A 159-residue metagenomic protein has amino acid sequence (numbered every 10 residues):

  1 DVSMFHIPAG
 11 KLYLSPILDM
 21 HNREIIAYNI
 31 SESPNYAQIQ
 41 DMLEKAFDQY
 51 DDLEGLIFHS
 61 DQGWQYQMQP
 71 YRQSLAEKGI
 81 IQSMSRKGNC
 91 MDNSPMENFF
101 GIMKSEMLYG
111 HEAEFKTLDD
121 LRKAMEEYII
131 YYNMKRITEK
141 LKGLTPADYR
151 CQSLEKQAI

Functional and structural regions predicted by a protein language model:
D1, I17, R23, L43 (+8 more regions): Mobile genetic element proteins and their domesticated derivatives, centered on retroelements and DNA transposons
D1-I26, E32-P34: An active-site-proximal beta-strand-loop segment
H6, N29-D51: Active-site beta-loop-alpha junctions of metal-dependent nucleic acid enzymes, especially the RNase H-like/DDE
N22-Y28, Q82-S85, Y109-H111: Short small-residue beta-strand/loop micro-motif enriched in glycine and branched aliphatics
Q49-D51, Q82-K87: Short, basic (Lys/Arg/His-rich) helix/loop patches that form interaction surfaces in the mid-to-C-terminal regions
L53-I57: Catalytic core of bacterial c-di-GMP phosphodiesterases, primarily the EAL and HD-GYP domains, capturing alpha-helical
S60-Q62, M68-R72, M84-K104, T117-R122 (+1 more regions): RNase H-like two-metal-ion nuclease catalytic core shared by retroviral integrases and related mobile-element nucleases
A76-I80, I102-I159: C-terminal domain-tail junction helix/linker
